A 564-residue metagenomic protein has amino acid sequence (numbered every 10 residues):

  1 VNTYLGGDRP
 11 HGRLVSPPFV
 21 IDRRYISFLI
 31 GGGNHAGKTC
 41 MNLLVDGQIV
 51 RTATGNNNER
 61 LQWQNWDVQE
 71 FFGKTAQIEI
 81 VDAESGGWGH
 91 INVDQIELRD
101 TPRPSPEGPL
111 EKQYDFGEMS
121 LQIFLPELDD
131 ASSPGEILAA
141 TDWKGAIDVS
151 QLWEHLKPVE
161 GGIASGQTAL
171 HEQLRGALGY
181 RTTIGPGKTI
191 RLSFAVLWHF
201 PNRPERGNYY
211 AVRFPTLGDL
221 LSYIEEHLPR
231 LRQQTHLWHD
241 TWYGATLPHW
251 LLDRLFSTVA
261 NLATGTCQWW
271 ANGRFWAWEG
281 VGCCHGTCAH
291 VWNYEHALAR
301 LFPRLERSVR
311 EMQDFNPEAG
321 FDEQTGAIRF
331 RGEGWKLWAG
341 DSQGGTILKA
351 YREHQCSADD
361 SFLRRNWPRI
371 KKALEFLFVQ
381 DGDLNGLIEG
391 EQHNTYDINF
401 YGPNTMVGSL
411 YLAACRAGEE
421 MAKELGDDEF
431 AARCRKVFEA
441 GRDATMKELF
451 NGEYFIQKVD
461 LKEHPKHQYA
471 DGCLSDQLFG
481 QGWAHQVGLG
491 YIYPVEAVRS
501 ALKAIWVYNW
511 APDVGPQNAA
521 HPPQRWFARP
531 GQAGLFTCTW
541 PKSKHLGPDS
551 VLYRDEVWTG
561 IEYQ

Functional and structural regions predicted by a protein language model:
V1-Y25, A36, L61-W66, L174-Y180: Short beta-strands within extracellular/lumenal beta-sheet-rich domains
P10, E84-D100: Extracellular carbohydrate recognition
L14-N34, Q64-W66, F72-I80, I96 (+1 more regions): Extra-cytoplasmic beta-strand recognition segments
D22-R23, L29-T39, S85-W88, F200-P201: Extended, low-complexity, turn-rich repeat/linker tracts enriched in Gly/Pro/Ser/Thr and Asp/Glu that occur
L43-I91, P106: Extracellular carbohydrate recognition and processing domains and analogous Trp-centered ligand-binding platforms
R99, S105-A289, D360-S361, A422-K423 (+1 more regions): Acidic/polar, glycine-enriched structural segments that form the non-catalytic walls/loops of the carbohydrate-binding
L152-P204, N208, R352, E375-F376 (+1 more regions): Structured mid-domain segments that build the active-site/substrate or prosthetic-cofactor binding neighborhood
G280-D322, Q343, R364, P368 (+6 more regions): Active-site core of glycosidic bond-cleaving carbohydrate-active enzymes
